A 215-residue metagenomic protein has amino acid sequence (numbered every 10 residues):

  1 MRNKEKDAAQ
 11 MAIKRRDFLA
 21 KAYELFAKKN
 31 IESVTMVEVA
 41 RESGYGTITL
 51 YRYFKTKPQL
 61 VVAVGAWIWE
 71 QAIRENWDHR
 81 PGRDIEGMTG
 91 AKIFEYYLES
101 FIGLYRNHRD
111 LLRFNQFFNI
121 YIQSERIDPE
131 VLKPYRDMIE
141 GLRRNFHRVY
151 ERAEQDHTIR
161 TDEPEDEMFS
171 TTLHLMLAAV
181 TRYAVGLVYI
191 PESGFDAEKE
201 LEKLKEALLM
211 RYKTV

Functional and structural regions predicted by a protein language model:
M1-I13: N-terminal intrinsically disordered/low-complexity leader segments
R2, S100-G103, R144, R148-D156 (+1 more regions): C-terminal peripheral helix-coil segments that are non-catalytic and often amphipathic
D17, K21, L25-A63: Helix-turn-helix
K28-E32, H108, D156: Short coil/turn segments at alpha/beta junctions that flank glycine-rich nucleotide-binding fingerprints
V61-Q71: Alpha-helical DNA-contacting segments of helix-turn-helix folds
A63, D78-L111, E165-T172, E198-L201: Hydrophobic alpha-helical connector segments
I73, W77-D78, K92, F114 (+2 more regions): Amphipathic alpha-helical packing segments from all-alpha helical-bundle domains
Y105-P129, T181-L187: Amphipathic alpha-helical segments used for helix-helix packing
